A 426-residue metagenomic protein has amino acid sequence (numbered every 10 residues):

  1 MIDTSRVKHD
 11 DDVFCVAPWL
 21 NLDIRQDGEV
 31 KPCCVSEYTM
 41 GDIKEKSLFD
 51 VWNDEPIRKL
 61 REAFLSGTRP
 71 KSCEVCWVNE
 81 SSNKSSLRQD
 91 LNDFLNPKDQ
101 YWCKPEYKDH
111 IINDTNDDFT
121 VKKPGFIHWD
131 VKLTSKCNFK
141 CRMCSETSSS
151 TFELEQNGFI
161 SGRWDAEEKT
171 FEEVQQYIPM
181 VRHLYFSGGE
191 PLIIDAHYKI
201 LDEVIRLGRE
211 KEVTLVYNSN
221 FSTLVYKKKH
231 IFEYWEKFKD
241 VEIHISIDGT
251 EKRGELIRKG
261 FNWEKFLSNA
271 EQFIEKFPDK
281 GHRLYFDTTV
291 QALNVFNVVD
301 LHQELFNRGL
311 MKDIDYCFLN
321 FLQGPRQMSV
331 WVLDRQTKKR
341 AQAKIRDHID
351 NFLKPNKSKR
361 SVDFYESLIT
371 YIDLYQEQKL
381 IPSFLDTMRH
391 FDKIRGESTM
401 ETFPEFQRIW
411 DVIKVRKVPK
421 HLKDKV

Functional and structural regions predicted by a protein language model:
M1-C34, Y38-G41, K46-S161, Y177-I178 (+1 more regions): N-terminal pre-core extensions flanking Radical SAM catalytic domains
D11-D12, E172-Q176, I205-R206, F232-Y234: Short, flexible, glycine/charge-rich loop motifs used to bind or transfer phosphoryl groups or to couple energy/partner
N21, R25-D27, V216, E236-H244 (+1 more regions): Conserved C-terminal portion of the radical SAM core fold that forms the substrate/S-adenosylmethionine-binding
P124-K136, T147-A166, P179-D195, L207-K227 (+3 more regions): Core AdoMet radical
W129, T170-E173, Y177, I200 (+2 more regions): Alpha-helical packing segments of well-folded alpha/beta enzyme cores
C144-T147, I200, V204, L301: Hydrophobic residues on the short alpha-helix immediately C-terminal to a glycine-rich phosphate/catalytic loop
S161-F171, Y177-L184, I200-I205, D334 (+3 more regions): Eukaryote-biased activation of long, low-complexity terminal tails and linkers
Y198-D202, V225-Y234, N297-V299: Distinct, well-ordered alpha-helical segments
